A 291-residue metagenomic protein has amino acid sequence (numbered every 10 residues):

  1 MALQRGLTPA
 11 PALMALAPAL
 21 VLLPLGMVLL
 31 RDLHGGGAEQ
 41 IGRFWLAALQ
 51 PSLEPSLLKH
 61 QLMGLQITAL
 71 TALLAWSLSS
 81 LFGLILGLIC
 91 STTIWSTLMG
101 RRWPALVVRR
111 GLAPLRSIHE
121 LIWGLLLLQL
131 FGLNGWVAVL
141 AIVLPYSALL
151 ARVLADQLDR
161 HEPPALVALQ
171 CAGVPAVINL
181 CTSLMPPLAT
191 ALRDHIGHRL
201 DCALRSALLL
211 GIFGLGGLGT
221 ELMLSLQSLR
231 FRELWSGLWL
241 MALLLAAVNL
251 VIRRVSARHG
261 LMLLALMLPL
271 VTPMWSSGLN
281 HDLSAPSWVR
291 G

Functional and structural regions predicted by a protein language model:
M1-S77, L84-I85, I89-T93, G100-W103 (+2 more regions): N-terminal, non-cleaved signal-anchor transmembrane helix
H34, S96-L106, R116-W123, N134-G135 (+3 more regions): Transmembrane alpha-helices and adjacent helix-loop boundaries
E39-L46, G214-L226: Short hydrophobic, aromatic-rich alpha-helical segments embedded in or entering the lipid bilayer of multi-pass
T71-A75, L112, A141, A155 (+1 more regions): Alpha-helical transmembrane segments of multi-pass integral membrane proteins
A72, W76-L84, L88, T92 (+7 more regions): Hydrophobic positions within alpha-helical transmembrane segments of bacterial inner-membrane proteins
V108-Y146: Generic hydrophobic transmembrane alpha-helix motif, especially the helices
L133-R199, A203-S206: Membrane-cytosol interface at the C-terminal ends of specific transmembrane alpha-helices in multi-pass membrane
L218-R254: Hydrophobic alpha-helical transmembrane segments of polytopic membrane proteins
